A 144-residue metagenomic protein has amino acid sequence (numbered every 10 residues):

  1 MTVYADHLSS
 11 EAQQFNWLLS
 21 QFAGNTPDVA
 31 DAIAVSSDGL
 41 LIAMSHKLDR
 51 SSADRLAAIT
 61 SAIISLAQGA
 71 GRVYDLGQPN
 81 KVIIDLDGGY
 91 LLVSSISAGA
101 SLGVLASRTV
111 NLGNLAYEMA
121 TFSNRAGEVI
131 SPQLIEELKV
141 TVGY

Functional and structural regions predicted by a protein language model:
M1-V29, D38-Y144: Acidic, low-complexity cytosolic segments
